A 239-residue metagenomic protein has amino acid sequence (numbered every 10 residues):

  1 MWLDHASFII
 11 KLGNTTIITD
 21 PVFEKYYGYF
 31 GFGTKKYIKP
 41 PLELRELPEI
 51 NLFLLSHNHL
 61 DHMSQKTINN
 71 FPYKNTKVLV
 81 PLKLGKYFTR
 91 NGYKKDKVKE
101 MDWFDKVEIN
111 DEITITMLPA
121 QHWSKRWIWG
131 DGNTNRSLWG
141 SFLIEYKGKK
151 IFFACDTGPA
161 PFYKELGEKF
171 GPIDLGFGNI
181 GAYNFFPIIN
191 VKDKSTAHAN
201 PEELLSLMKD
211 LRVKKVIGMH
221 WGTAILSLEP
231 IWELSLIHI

Functional and structural regions predicted by a protein language model:
M1-W2, T16-D20, T114-A120, K150-D156 (+1 more regions): Active-site-proximal beta-strand elements of phosphoester/diester hydrolases
S7-L55, Q65-N70, S124-T134, A160-G171: Pre-active-site segment of Zn-dependent metallo-hydrolases
I10, D20, H57, S64 (+4 more regions): Divalent metal-coordination and catalytic microenvironments
T19-D20, K77-L79, K95-W103, D174-N179: Short hydrophobic/aromatic-enriched beta-strand-loop microsegments
P21-F23, N58, A120-H122, C155-T157 (+2 more regions): Active-site metal-binding loops of divalent metal-dependent hydrolases
L52, K77-L79, K83-K86, G158-I237: Cap/insert and terminal regions of metallo-dependent hydrolase folds
Y73-V78, K149-I151: Short active-site oxyanion
V80-K149, L236: Metallo-beta-lactamase
